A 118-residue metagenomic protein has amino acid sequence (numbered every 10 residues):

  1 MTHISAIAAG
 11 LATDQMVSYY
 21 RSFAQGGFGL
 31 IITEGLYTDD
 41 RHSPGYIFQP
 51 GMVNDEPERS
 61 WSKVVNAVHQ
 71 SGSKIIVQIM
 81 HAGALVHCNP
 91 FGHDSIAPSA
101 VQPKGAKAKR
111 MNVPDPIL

Functional and structural regions predicted by a protein language model:
M1-L118: Flavin-dependent oxidoreductase catalytic cores
